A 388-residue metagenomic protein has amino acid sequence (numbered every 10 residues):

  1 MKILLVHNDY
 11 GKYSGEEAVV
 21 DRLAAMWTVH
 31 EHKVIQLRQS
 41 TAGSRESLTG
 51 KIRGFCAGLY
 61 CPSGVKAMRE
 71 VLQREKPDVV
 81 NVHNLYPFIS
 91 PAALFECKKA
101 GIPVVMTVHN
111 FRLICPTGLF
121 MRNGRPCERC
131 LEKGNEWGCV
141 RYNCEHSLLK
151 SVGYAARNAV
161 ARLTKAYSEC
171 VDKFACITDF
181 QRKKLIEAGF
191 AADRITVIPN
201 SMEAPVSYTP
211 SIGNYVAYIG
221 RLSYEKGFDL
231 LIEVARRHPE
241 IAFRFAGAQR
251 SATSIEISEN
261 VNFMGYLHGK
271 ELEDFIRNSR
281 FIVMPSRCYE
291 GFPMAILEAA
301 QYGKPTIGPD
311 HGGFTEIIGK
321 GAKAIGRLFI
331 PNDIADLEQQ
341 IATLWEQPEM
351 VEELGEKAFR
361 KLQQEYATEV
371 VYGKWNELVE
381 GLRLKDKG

Functional and structural regions predicted by a protein language model:
K99, C127-K173: Membrane-proximal helix-turn-helix segments that form the acceptor-binding/catalytic region of lipid-linked
A175, Y208-K226, I232-H238, R244: Conserved donor-binding/catalytic core segment of Leloir-type glycosyltransferases
F180, S201: Carbohydrate-associated surface elements
T253-K270: Nucleotide-activated donor-binding/catalytic signature segment of Leloir-type glycosyltransferases, i.e., the conserved
R277-G291, K304: Acidic donor-binding loop of glycosyltransferase active sites
I296, P305-G308: Short hydrophobic beta-strand element within catalytic cores of glycosyltransferases and related nucleotide-activated
K320-G321, I325-A335, T343-P348: Conserved acidic donor-binding segment of nucleotide-sugar-dependent glycosyltransferases
D336, T343, M350-E365, V371-E377: A short, well-ordered alpha-helix in the C-terminal region of glycosyltransferases
